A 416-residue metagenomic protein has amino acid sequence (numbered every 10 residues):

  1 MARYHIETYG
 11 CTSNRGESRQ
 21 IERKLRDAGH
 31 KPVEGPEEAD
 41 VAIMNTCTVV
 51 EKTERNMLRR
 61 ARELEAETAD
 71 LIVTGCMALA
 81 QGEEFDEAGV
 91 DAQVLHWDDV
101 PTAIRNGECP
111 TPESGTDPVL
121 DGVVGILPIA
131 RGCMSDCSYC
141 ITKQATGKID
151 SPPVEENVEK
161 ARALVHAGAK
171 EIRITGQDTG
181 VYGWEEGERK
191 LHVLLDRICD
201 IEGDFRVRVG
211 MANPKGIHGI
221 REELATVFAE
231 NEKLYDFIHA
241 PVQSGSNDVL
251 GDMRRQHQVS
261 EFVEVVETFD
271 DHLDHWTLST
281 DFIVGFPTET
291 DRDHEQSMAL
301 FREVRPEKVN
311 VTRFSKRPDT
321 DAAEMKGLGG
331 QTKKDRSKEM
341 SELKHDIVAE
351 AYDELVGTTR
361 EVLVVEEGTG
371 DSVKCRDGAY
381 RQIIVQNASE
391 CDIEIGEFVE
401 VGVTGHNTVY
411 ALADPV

Functional and structural regions predicted by a protein language model:
M1-V181, K190, F228, L234 (+5 more regions): Proteins enriched for Cys/Gly/acidic motifs involved in redox and nucleic-acid/cofactor modification
Y9, G132, K143, Q177 (+7 more regions): Generic beta-structure capping elements
L71-G75, A80-Q81, H166-D291: Conserved SAM/AdoMet-binding glycine-rich loop
S135, G147, G180, N247-D248 (+3 more regions): Glycine-centered loop/turn positions within well-structured domains that cap or flank conserved ligand/cofactor-binding
I174, V209, A240, D281 (+5 more regions): Conserved, mostly hydrophobic/aromatic
G203, R221-E222, A229, R305-P306 (+3 more regions): Conserved N-terminal phosphate-binding loop of PLP-dependent enzymes in the Aspartate aminotransferase
T288-E289, R305-E307: Contiguous mid-protein beta-loop-alpha structural module that forms a pocket-lining wall or clamp of enzyme active
K316, E324-V416: Terminal RNA-binding accessory module
